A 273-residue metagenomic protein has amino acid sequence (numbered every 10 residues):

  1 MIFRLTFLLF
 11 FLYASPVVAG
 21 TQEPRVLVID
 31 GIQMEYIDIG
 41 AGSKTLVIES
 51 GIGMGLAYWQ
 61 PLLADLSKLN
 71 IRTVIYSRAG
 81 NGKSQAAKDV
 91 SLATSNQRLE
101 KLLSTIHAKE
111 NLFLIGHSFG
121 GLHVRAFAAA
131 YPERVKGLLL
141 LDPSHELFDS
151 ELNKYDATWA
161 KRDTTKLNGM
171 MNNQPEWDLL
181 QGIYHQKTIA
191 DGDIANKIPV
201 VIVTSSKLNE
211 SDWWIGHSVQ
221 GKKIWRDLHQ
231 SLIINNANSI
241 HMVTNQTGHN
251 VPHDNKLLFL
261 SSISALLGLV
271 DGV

Functional and structural regions predicted by a protein language model:
A14-P16: N-terminal signal peptide c-region/cleavage motif recognized by signal peptidases
G20-Q33: N-terminal cap/lid segment of alpha/beta-hydrolase-fold proteins
I32-K83: Conserved HGGG/HGGXW glycine-rich cap/lid loop of the alpha/beta-hydrolase fold
I75-I115: Active-site loop/oxyanion-hole signature of alpha/beta-hydrolase fold enzymes
K109-L147: Conserved hydrolase catalytic core segment
L139-W177: Flexible "cap/lid" loop of the alpha/beta hydrolase fold
R162-N245: Conserved serine/cysteine hydrolase catalytic core
S239-V273: Catalytic active-site module of serine/aspartate enzymes centered on a nucleophile-bearing elbow/loop
